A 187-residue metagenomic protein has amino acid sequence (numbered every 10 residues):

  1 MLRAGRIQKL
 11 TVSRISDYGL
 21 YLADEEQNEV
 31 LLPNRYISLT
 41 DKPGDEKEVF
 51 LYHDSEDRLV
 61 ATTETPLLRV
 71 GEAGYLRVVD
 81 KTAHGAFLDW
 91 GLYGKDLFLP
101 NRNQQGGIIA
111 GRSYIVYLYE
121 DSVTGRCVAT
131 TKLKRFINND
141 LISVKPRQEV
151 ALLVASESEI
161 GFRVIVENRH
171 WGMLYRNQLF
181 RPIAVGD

Functional and structural regions predicted by a protein language model:
M1-D187: Single-stranded RNA-binding regions, centering on S1/OB-family and related RNA-binding modules
